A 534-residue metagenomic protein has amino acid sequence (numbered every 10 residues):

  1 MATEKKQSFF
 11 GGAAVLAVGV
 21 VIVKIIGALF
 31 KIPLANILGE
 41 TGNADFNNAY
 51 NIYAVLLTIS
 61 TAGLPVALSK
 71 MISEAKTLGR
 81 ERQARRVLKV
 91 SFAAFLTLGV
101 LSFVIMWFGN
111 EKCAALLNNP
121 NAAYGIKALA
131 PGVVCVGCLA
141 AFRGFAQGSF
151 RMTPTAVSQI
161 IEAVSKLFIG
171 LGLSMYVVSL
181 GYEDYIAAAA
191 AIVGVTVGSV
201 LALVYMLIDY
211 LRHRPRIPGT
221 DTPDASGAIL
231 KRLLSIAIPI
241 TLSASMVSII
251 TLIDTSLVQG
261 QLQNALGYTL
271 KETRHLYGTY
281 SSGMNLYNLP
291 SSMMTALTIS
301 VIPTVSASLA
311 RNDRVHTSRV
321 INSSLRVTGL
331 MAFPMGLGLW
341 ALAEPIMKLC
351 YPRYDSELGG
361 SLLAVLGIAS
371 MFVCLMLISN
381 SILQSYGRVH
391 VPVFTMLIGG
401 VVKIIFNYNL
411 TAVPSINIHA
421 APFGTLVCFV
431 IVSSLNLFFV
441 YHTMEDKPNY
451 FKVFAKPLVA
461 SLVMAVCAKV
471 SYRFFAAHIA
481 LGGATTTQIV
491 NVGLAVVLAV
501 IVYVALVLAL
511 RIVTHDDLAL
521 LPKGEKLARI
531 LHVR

Functional and structural regions predicted by a protein language model:
M1-I26, R82, R86, D224-V247 (+2 more regions): N-terminal membrane topogenesis motif
S8-V66, L96, F103, W107 (+2 more regions): Signature of the first transmembrane helix
A35-V55, D184, A188-A189, K231-I236 (+2 more regions): Interfacial/gating helices of multi-pass transporter permease domains
E74-F92, T279-S370: Specific pore-lining/lateral-gate transmembrane helices of multi-pass inner-membrane transport and insertion machines
E111-L129, R274, W340-S370, G482-T486: Interfacial segments at transmembrane-helix termini and the short loops linking adjacent helices
G137-S158, I368-I398, N409: Membrane-interface junctions at transmembrane-helix termini in multi-pass inner-membrane proteins
G172-V178, V193, V197-P223, L426-A477 (+1 more regions): C-terminal transmembrane helix end/exit motif
Y472-R534: Membrane-proximal transmembrane or re-entrant/amphipathic helices at the cytosolic face
